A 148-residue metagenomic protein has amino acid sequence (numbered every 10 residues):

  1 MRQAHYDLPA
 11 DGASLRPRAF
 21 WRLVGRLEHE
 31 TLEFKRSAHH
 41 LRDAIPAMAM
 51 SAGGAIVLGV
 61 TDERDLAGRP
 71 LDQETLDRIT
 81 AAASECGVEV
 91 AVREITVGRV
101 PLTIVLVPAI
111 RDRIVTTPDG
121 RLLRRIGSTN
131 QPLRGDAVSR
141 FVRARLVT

Functional and structural regions predicted by a protein language model:
M1-T148: Conserved N-terminal catalytic/coupling substructures associated with nucleotide/phosphate chemistry
